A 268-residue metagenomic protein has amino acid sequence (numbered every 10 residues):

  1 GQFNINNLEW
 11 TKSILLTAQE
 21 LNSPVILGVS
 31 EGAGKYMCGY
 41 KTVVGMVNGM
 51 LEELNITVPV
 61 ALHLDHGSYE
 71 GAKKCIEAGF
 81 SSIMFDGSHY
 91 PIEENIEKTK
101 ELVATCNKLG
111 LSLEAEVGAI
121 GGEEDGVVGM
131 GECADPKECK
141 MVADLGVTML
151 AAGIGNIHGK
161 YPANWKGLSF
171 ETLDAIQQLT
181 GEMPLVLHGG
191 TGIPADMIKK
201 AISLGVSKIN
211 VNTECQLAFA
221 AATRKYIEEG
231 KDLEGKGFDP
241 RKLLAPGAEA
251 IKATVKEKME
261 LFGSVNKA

Functional and structural regions predicted by a protein language model:
G1, G235, G263-K267: Residue-level signal for secondary-structure boundary elements
G1-N4, L62-H63, M84, L185-H188 (+1 more regions): Short catalytic-loop micro-motif centered on adjacent basic/acidic residues
G1-N6, E31-K35, K242, P246: A short N-terminal beta->alpha junction/helix N-cap motif
L8-A33, Y40-T57, H66-M183, A195-I209 (+4 more regions): Alpha/beta enzyme core
L64-G67, E249, A253: A short, hydrophobic secondary-structure junction motif
I154, G189-T191, T213: Active-site proximal loops enriched in glycine and acidic residues that flank catalytic Cys/His/Asp and coordinate
Y226-D239: Active-site gating loops and adjacent loop-to-helix segments of metal-dependent hydrolytic enzymes
K236-K252: Short, flexible active-site recognition loops that position polar ligands and cofactors
